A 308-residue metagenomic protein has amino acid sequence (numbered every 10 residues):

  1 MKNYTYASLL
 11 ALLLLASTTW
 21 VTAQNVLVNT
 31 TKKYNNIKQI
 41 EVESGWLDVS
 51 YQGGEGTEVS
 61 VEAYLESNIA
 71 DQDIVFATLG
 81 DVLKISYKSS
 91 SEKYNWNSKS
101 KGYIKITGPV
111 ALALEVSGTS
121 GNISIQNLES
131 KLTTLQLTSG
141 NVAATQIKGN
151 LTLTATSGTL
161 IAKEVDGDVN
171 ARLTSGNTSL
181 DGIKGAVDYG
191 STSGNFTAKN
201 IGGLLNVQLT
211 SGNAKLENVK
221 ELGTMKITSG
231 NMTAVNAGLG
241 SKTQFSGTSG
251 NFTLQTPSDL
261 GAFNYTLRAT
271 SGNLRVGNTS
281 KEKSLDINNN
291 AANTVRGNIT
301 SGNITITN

Functional and structural regions predicted by a protein language model:
M1-N308: Intrinsically disordered, low-complexity terminal regions
